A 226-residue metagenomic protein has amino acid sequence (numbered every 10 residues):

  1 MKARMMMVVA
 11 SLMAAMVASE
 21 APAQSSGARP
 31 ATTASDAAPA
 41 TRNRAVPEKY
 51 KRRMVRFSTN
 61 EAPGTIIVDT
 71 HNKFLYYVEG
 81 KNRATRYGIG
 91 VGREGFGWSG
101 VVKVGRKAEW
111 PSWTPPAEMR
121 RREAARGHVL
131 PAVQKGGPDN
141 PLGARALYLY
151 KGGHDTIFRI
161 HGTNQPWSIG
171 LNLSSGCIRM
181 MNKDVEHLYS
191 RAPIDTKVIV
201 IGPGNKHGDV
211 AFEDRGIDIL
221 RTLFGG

Functional and structural regions predicted by a protein language model:
M1, A15-V17: Membrane-topology segments of multi-pass transport proteins
M1-V8: Bacterial N-terminal signal peptides that target proteins for export
V8-A15: Bacterial N-terminal signal peptides
V17-A23: Sec/Tat signal peptide C-region and signal peptidase I cleavage site
S25, G95-G100, R122-G226: Exported/periplasmic cell-wall-interacting domains
S26-R122: Cell wall/extracellular polymer interaction/catalysis modules
